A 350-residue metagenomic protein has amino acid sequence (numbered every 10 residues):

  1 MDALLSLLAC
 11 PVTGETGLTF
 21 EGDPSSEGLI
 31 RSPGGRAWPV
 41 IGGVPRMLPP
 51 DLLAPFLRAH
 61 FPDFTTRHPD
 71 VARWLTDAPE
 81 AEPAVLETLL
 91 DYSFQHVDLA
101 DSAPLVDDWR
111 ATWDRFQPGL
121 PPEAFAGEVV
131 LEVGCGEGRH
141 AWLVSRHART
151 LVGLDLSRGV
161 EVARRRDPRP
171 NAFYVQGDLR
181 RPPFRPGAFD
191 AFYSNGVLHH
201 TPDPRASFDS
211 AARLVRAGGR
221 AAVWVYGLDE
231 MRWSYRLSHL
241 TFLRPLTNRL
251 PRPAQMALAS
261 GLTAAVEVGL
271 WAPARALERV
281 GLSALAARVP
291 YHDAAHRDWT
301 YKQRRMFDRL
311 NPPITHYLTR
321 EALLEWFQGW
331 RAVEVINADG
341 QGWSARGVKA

Functional and structural regions predicted by a protein language model:
M1-L131, C135-P183, A191, H316 (+2 more regions): Conserved N-terminal segment of class I S-adenosyl-L-methionine
S145-R149, P168, P202, R216 (+1 more regions): Short conserved AdoMet
A191-P202: A short SAM/SAH-binding and catalytic strip from SAM-dependent methyltransferases
R205-A217: A short glycine-rich, Lys/Arg-flanked "PGG" loop and its adjoining helix->strand segment in the class I
R220-S260, A264: Conserved class I S-adenosyl-L-methionine
N248-R320, L324-W326: Substrate-binding/catalytic lobe of Class I Rossmann-like enzymes that use SAM or dcSAM, i.e., the mid-to-C-terminal
R331-I336: A short linear hydrophobic-aromatic micro-motif
